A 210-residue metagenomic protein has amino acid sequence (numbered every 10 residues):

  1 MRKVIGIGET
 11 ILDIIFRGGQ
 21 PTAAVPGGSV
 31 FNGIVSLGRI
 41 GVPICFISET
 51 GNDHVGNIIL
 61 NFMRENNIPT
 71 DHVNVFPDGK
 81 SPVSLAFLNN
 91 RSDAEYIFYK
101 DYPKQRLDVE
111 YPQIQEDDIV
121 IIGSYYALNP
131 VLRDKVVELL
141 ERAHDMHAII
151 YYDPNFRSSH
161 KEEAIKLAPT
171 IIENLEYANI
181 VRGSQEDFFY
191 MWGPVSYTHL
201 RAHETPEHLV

Functional and structural regions predicted by a protein language model:
M1-P69: Glycine-rich phosphate/adenosyl-contacting loop at the front of the ribokinase-like
I5-I7, I119-I121, Y151, R182: Structural motif
T10, Y125, P154: Active-site metal-binding loops of divalent metal-dependent hydrolases
L12, F16, N52, F156 (+2 more regions): Short, glycine/acidic-enriched loop or turn micro-motifs at the edges of active sites
I14-I15, I97, D118, M191 (+1 more regions): Residues that scaffold the ATP/ADP-binding catalytic core of kinase and kinase-like folds
P43-S124: Conserved N-terminal subdomain of the carbohydrate kinase-like
L128-Y197: Conserved beta-alpha-beta core of the PfkB/ribokinase-like small-molecule kinase fold
T198-E207: Conserved small/polar residues in nucleotide/adenosyl-binding loops
